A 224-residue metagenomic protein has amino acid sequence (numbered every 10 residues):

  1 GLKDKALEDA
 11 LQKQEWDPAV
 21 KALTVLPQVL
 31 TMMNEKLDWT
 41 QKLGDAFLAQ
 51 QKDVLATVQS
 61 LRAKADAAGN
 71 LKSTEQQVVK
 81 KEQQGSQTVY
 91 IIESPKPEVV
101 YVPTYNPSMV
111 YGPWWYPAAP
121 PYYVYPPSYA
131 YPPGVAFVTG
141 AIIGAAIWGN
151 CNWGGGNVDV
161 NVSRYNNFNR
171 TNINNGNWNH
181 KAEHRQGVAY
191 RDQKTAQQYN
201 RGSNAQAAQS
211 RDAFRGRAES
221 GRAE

Functional and structural regions predicted by a protein language model:
G1-A56: Alpha-helical, heptad-rich or low-complexity scaffold/stalk segments that mediate oligomerization or tethering
L2, A6-D9, L48-E224: Low-complexity, repeat-rich tail regions
